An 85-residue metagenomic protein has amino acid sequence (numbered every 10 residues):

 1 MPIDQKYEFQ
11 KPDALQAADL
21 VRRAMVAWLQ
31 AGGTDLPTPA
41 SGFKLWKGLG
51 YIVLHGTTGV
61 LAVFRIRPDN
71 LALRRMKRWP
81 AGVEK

Functional and structural regions predicted by a protein language model:
P2-T38: Short, non-transmembrane alpha-helical segments in secretory-pathway proteins
K6, K11, K44-K47, K77 (+1 more regions): Context-gated lysine
V21, V26, V53, V60-V63 (+1 more regions): Extended aliphatic helical segments
G32-P68, A72: Exposed beta-strand-loop-beta-strand "reactive/processing" segments of non-cytosolic proteins
R65-K85: A short, surface-exposed interaction/processing loop segment used at functional sites
